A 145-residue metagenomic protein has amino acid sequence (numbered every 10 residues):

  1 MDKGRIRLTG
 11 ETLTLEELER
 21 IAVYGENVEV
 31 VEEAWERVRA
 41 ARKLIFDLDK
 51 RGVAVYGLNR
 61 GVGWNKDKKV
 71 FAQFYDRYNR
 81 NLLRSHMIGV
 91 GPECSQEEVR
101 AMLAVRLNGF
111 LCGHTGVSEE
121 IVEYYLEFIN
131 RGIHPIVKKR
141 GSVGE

Functional and structural regions predicted by a protein language model:
M1-E145: Conserved, well-structured ligand/cofactor-binding cores
